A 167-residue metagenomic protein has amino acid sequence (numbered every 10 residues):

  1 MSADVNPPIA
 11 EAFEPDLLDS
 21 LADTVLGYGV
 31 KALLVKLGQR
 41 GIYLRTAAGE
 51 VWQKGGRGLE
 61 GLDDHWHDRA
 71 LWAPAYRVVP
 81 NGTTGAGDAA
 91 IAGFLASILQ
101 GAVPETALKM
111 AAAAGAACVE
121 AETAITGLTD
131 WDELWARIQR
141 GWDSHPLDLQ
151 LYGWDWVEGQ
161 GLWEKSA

Functional and structural regions predicted by a protein language model:
A3-A167: Conserved phosphate-binding/catalytic region of the ribokinase-like
